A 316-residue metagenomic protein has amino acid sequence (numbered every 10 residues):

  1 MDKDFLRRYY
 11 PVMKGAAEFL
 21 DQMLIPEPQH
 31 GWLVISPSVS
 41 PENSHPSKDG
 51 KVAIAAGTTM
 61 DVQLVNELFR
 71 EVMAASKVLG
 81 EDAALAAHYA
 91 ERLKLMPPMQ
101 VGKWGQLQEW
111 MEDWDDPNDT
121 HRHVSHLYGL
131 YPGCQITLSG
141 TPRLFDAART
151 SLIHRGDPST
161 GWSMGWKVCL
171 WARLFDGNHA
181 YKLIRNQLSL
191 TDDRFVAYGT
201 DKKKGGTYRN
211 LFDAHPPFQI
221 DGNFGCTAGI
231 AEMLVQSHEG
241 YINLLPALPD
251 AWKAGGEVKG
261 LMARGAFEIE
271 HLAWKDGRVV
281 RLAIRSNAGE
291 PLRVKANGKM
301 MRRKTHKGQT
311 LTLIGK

Functional and structural regions predicted by a protein language model:
K3-P11, T58-H238, V280: Active-site core of glycosidic bond-cleaving carbohydrate-active enzymes
G15-A75: Acidic/histidine-rich catalytic neighborhood
P28-H30, I35-S40, M60, S125-L127 (+3 more regions): Short, solvent-exposed loop/turn segments at the edges of secondary structure
S38, G133-Q135, W274, N287: Structured loops at beta-to-helix junctions and adjacent beta-edge loops in soluble globular domains
S38, Y89-K94, P246-W252: A glycine-rich phosphate-binding loop feature that marks nucleotide/adenosyl-phosphate handling sites
I54, T120-R122, K259-R264: Short Gly/Pro-enriched turn/cap motifs at secondary-structure boundaries
N178-K316: Non-catalytic C-terminal accessory modules of carbohydrate-active enzymes
